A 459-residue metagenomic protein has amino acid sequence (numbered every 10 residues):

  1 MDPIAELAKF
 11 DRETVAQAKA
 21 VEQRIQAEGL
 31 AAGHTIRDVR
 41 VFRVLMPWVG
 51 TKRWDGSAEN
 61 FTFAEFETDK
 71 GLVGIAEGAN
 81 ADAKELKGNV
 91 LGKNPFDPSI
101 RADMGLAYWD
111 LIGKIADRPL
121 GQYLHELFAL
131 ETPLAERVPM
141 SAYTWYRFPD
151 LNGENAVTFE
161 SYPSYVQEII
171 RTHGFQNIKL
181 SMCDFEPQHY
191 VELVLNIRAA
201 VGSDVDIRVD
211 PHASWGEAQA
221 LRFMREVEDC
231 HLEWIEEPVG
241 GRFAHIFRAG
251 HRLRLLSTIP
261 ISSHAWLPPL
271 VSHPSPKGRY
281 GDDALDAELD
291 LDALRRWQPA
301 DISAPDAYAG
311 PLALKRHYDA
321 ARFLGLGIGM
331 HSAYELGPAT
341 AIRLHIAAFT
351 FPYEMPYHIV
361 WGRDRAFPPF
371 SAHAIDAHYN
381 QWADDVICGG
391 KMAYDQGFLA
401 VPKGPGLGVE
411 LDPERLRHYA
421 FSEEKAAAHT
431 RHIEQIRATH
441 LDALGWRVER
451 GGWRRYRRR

Functional and structural regions predicted by a protein language model:
D2-R208, H212-L221, R225-D229, L256 (+1 more regions): N-terminal capping/lid subdomain adjacent to the active-site entrance of alpha/beta enzymes
D38, N177, W234, D301-I302: Residues at the N-termini of beta-strands
N89, K93, H231, F243-F398 (+3 more regions): Shared catalytic-loop signature of beta/alpha-barrel
A107, I235-E236: A short, flexible N-terminal coil/short beta segment enriched in small residues
A142-T144, L180-M182, V209-A213, E236-V239 (+3 more regions): A cross-domain feature marking catalytic cores of carbohydrate-active enzymes and several ubiquitous metabolic/repair
G216, R242-F243: Right-handed parallel beta-helix/beta-solenoid
